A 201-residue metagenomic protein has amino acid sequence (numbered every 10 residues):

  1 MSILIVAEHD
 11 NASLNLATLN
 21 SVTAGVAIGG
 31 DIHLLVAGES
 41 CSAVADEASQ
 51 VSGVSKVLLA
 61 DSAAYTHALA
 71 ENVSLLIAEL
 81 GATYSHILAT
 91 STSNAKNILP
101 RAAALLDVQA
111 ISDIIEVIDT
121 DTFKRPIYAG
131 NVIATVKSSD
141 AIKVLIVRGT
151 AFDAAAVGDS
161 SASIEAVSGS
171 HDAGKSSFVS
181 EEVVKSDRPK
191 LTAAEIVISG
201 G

Functional and structural regions predicted by a protein language model:
M1-G201: N-terminal glycine-rich FAD/FM-binding segment characteristic of electron-transfer flavoproteins
